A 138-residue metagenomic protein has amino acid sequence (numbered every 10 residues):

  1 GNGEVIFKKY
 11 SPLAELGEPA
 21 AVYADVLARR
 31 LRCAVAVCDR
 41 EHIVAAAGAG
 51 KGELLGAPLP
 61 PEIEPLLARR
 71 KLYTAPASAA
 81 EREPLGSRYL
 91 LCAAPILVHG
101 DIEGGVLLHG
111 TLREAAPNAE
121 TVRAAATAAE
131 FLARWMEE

Functional and structural regions predicted by a protein language model:
G1-L13: Short, structured interface segments
G3-E4, I96-V106: Short hydrophobic/glycine-rich mini-motifs in sensory/regulatory modules that couple input to downstream signaling
A14-V26, L55-Y73, G105-E138: Juxtadomain coupling helices with adjacent low-complexity linkers
V26-R29, P84-R88: Short loop/turn motifs at secondary-structure junctions and domain boundaries
L27-I43: Short N-terminal helix-loop-first-beta-strand/juxtamembrane motif that initiates sensory/input modules
R29-A34, L90-A93, I102: Helix-loop-beta junctions that constitute the ligand-sensing/allosteric loops of cytosolic regulatory sensor domains
R40, A46, G52-P84: Regulatory sensory and allosteric helical modules in signal-transduction proteins and certain transcription factors
L85-L97: A short beta-strand signature within small-molecule sensing/ligand-binding domains used in signal transduction
